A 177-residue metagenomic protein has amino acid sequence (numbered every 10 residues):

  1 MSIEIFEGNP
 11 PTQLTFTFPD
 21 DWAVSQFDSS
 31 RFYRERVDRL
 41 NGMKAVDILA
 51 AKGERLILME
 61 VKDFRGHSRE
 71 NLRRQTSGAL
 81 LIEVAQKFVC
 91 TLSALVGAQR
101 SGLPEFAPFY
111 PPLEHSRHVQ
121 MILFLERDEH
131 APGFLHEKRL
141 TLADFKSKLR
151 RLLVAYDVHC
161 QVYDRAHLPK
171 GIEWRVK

Functional and structural regions predicted by a protein language model:
M1-V46, E173-K177: Basic, amphipathic N-terminal segments that precede the first structured/catalytic domain
R39, K52-R55: N-terminal accessory/assembly segment that mediates macromolecular interactions
K44-V46, I57, V119: Residue-level detector of short, conserved catalytic/binding motifs and their immediate flanks
V46-G53, Y110-P111: Short amphipathic alpha-helices and their capping/turn segments at secondary-structure boundaries
I48-A50, I57-D63: Conserved catalytic cores of phosphodiester-cleaving nucleases, focusing on short active-site segments
D63-I122, R151-L152: Catalytic cores of nucleic-acid endonucleases
P108-Q161: Short, low-complexity, polybasic intrinsically disordered segments
A155-K177: Charged phosphate-binding loop/patch that engages nucleotide di/tri-phosphates or the phosphate backbone of nucleic
